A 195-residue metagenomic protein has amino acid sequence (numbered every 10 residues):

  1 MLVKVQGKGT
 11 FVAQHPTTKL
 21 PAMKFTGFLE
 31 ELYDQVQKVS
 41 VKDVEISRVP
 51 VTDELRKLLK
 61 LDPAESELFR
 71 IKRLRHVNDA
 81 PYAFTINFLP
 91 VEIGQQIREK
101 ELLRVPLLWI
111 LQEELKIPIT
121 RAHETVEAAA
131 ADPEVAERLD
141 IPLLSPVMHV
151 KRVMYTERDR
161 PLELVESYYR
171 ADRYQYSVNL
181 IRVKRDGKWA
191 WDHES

Functional and structural regions predicted by a protein language model:
M1-E65, Q95-R104, L108-T120, Q175-S195: HTH-adjacent hinge/linker in prokaryotic transcriptional regulators
T10, A80, T85, S145-P146 (+1 more regions): Structural motif
K60-A64, P81, D140-P142: Short, solvent-exposed beta-strand/turn "edge" segments of beta-rich domains on protein surfaces
A64-N78, M148-Y155: A short beta-strand signature
A80-A83, I117-R121: Short, structured loop/turn "capping" segments at alpha-beta junctions
L89-V91, Y169-A171: A short acidic/small-residue loop/turn micro-motif
A122-E134, R138-E157, P161-Y168: Extended hydrophobic
